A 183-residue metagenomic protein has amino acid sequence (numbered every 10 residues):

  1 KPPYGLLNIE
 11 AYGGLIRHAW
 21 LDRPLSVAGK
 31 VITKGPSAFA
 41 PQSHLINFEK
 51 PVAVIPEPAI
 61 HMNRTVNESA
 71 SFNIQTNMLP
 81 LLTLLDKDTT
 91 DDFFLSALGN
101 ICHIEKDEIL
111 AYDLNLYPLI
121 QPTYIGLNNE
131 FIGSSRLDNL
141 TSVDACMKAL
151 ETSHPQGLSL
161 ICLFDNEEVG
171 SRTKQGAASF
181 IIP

Functional and structural regions predicted by a protein language model:
K1-P183: N-terminal hydrophobic/helix-forming segments and targeting peptides
